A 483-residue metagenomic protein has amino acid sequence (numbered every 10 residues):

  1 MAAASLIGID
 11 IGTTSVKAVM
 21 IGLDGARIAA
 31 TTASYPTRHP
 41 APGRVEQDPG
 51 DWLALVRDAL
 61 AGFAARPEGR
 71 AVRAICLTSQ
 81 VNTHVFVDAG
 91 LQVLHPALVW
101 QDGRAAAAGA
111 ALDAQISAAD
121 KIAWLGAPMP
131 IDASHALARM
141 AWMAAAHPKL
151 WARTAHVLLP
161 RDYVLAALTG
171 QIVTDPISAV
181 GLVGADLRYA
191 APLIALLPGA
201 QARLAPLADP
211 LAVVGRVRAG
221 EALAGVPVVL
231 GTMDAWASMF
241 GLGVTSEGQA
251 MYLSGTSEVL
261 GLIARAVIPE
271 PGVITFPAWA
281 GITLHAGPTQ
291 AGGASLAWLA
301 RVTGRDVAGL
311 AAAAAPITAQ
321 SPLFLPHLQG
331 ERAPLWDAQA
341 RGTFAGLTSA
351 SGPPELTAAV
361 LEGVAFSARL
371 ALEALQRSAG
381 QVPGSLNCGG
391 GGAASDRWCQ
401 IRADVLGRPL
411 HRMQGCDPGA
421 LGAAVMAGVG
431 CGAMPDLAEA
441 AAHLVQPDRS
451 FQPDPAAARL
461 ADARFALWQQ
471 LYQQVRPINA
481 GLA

Functional and structural regions predicted by a protein language model:
M1-H95, R153, A222-L230, L406-L410 (+2 more regions): N-terminal glycine/serine-rich phosphate-binding loop of ATP-dependent small-molecule kinases, especially carbohydrate
I11-T13, A123-G225, V229-A235, Q329 (+1 more regions): Gly/Ser/Thr-rich active-site cleft segment
G69-S79, H156-V157, P206-L207, V229 (+1 more regions): Short glycine-rich phosphate-binding loop at a beta-alpha junction
A110, D234-G241, T289-Q290, L296-A300 (+5 more regions): Glycine-rich phosphate-binding/hydrolytic loop that grips phosphoryl groups
A123-G126, A144-H147, A166-Q171, A191-L196 (+3 more regions): A short helix-loop
V180-W279, T283-L284, A291, A393-R402: ATP-dependent carbohydrate kinase catalytic cores
T318-Q414: Activation-segment/catalytic-loop signature of the eukaryotic protein kinase fold
G432-A483: Acidic, glycine/GT-rich loop-and beta-edge segments that sit at the periphery of enzyme/chaperone cores
